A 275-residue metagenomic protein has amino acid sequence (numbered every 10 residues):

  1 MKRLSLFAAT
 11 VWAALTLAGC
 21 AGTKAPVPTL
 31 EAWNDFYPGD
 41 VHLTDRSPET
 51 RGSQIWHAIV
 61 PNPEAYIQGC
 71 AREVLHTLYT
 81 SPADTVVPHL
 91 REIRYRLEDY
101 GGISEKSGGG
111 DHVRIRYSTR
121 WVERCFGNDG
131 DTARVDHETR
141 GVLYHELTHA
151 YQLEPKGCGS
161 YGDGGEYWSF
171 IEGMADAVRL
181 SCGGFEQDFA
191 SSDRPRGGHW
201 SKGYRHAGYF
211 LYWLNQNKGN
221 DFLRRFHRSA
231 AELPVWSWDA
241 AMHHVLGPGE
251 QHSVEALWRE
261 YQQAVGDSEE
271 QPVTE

Functional and structural regions predicted by a protein language model:
M1-A8: Bacterial N-terminal signal peptides that target proteins for export
A18-G19: C-terminal motif of bacterial Sec signal peptides marking the signal peptidase cleavage site
D35-P61: Acidic/histidine-rich, surface-exposed loop or edge segments in extracytoplasmic proteins
G52-E64, C125-E138, G159-E166, P195-W200 (+1 more regions): Second-shell loop/turn segments in exported
Q54-R120: Auxiliary, metal-adjacent structural segments of Zn-dependent hydrolase domains
Y100, S107-Q187: Zinc-dependent metallopeptidase catalytic helix centered on the HExxH motif and its immediate flanking segment
S181-G198, L214-S229: Short helix/loop segments within enzyme catalytic domains that coordinate or immediately flank catalytic cofactors
A207-E275: Pan-zinc metallopeptidase signature
